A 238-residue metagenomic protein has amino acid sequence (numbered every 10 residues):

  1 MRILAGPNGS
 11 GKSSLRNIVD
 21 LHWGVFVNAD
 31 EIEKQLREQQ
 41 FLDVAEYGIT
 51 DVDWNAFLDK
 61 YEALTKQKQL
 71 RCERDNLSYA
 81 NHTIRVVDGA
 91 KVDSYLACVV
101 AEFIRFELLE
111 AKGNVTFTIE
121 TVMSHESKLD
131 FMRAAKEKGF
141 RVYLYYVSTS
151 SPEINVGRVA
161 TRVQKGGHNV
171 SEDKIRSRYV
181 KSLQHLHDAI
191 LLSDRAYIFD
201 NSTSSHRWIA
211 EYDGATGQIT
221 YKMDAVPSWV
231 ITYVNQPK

Functional and structural regions predicted by a protein language model:
M1-I3: Short hydrophobic/aromatic beta-strand immediately N-terminal to the Walker A/P-loop
P7-N8: The conserved Walker
G11: Conserved glycine(s) of the Walker
S14-L15: Hydrophobic positions on the alpha1 helix immediately C-terminal to the Walker A/P-loop
I18-K112: Conserved substrate/cofactor phosphate-moiety recognition/catalytic segment in nucleotide-dependent phosphotransferases
K34-L36, S151-R158, H206-W208: Switch/connector loops and helix/strand junctions flanking conserved nucleotide-binding motifs in nucleotide-processing
E137-H185: A glycine- and Lys/Arg-enriched "phosphate-lid" helix/loop adjacent to the NTP-binding pocket of small-molecule kinases
I190-K238: NTP-dependent small-molecule kinase module
